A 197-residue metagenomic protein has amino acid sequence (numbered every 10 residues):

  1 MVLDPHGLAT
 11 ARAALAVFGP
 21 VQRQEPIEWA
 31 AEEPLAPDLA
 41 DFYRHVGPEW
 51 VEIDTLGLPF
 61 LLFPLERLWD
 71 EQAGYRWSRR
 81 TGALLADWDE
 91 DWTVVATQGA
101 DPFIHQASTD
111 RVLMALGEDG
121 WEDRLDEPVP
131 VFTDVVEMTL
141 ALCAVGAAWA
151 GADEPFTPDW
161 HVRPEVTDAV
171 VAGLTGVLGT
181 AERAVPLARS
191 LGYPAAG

Functional and structural regions predicted by a protein language model:
M1-F103, A150, E154-G197: A surface-exposed partner-binding patch
E49, D101, R111, A144-V145: Short loop/turn segments at secondary-structure transitions that flank enzyme active sites
G57, Y75-W77, A107-D110, E127-P130 (+2 more regions): Surface-exposed beta-strand edges and their flanking turn/coil or helix-capping segments
E90-E118, E122: Internal, hydrophobic cores of structured domains that mediate oligomerization or house catalytic pockets within large
L113-G151: Compact, glycine/acidic-enriched structural inserts
